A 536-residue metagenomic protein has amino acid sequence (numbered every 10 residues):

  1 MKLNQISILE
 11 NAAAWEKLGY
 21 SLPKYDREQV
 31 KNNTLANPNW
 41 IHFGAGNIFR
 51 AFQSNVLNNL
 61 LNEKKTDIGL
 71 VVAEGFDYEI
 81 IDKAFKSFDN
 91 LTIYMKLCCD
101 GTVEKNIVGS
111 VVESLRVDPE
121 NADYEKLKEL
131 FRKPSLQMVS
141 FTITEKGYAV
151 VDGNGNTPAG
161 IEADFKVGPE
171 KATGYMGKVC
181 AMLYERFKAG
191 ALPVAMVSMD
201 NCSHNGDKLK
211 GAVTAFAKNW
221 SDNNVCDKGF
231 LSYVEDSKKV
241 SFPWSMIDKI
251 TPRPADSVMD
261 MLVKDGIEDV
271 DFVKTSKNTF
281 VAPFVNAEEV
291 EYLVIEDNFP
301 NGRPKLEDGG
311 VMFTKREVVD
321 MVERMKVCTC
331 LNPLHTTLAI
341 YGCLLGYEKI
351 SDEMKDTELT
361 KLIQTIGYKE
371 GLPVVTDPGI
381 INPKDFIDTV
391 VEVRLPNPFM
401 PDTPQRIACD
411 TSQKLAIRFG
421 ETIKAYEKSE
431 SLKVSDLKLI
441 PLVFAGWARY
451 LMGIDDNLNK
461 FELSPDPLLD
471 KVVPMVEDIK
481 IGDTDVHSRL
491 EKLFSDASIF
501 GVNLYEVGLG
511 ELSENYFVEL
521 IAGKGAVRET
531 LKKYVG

Functional and structural regions predicted by a protein language model:
M1-F43, N47-G536: Substrate/ligand-engaging "lid" and interaction regions
